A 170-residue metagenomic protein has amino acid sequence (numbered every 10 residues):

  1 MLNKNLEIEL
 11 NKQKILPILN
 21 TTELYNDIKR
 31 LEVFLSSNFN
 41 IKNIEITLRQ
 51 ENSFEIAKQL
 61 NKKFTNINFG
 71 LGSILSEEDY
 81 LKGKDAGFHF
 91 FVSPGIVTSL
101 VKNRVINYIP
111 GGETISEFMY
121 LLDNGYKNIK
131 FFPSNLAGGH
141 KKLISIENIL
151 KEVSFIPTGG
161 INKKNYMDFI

Functional and structural regions predicted by a protein language model:
M1-G87, I106, E152, K163-K164 (+1 more regions): Conserved N-terminal beta1-alpha1 strand-loop-helix module at the mouth
I15, N52, L75-I170: Conserved anion-binding
